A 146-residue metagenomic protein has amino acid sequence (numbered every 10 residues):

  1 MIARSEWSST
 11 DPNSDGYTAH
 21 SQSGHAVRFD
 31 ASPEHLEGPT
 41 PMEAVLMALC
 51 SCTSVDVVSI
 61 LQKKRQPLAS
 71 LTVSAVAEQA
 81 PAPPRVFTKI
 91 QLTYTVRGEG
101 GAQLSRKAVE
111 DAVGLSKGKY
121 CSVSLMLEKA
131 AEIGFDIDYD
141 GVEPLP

Functional and structural regions predicted by a protein language model:
M1-M47, V58-P146: Extended beta-strand/beta-hairpin segments
